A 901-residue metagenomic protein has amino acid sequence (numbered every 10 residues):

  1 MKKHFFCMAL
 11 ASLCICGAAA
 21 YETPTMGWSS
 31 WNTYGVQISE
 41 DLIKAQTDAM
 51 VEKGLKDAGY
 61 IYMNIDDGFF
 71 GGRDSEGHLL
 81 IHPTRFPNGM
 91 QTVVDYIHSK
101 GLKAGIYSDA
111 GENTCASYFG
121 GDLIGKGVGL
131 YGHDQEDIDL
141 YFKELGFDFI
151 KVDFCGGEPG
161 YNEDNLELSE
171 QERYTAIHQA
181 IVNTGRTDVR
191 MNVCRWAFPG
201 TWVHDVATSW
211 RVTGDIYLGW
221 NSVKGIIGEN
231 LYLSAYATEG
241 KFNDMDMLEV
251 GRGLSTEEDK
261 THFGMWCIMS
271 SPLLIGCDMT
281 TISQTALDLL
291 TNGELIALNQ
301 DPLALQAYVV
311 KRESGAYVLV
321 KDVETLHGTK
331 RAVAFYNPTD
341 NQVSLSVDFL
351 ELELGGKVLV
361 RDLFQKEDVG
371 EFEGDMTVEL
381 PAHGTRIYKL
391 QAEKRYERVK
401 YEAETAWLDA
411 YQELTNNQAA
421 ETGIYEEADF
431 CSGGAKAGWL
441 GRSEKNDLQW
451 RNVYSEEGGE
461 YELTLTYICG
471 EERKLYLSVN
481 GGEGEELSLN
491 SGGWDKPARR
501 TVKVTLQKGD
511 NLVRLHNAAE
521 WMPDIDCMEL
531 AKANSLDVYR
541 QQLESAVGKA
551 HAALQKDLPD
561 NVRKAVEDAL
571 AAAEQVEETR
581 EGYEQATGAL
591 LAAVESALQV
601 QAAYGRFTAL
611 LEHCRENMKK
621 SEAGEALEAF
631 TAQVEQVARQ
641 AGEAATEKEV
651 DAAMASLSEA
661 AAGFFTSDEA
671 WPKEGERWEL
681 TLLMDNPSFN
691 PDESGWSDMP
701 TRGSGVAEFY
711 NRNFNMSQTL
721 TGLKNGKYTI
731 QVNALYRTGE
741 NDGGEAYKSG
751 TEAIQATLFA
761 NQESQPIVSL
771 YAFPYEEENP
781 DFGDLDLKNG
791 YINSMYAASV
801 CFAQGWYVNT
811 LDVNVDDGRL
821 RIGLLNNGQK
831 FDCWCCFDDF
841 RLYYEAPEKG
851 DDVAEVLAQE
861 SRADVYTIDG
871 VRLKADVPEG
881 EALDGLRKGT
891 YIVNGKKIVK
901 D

Functional and structural regions predicted by a protein language model:
L42, Q46, M50-E163: Aromatic-lined carbohydrate-binding/catalytic grooves of carbohydrate-active enzymes
L102-G120, H178-G200: Aromatic-lined carbohydrate-recognition surfaces of secreted/lumenal glycan-active proteins
H133-E136, N183-T184, D188-D278: Glycan-recognition surfaces
W266-M269, L274-G276, R312-L354, H383 (+1 more regions): Carbohydrate-binding surface patches
V343, L354, Y388-Q541, A662 (+1 more regions): Extracytoplasmic
F372-R398: C-terminal beta-strand-rich structural cap/linker in extracellular carbohydrate-active enzymes
N534-L683: Beta-rich interaction/scaffold domains
D852-D901: C-terminal outer-membrane/trafficking sorting elements
